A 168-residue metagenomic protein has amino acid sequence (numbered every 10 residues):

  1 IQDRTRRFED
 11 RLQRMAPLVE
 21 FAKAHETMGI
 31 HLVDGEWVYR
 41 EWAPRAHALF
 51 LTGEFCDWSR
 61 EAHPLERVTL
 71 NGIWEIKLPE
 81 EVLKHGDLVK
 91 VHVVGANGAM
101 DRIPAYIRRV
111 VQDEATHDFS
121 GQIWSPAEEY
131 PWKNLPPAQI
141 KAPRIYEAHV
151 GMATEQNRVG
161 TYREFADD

Functional and structural regions predicted by a protein language model:
I1-V38, W58-R60, E66-G160, E164 (+1 more regions): The feature marks proteins involved in alpha-glucan
W42-L49: Short proline/glycine-enriched turn/loop motifs at strand-loop junctions of beta-rich domains
L49-L51, V89: Short beta-strand elements bearing conserved aromatic residues within extracellular beta-rich modules
G53-F55: Inter-domain linker/hinge segments that demarcate the starts of reverse transcriptase and RNase H-type modules
